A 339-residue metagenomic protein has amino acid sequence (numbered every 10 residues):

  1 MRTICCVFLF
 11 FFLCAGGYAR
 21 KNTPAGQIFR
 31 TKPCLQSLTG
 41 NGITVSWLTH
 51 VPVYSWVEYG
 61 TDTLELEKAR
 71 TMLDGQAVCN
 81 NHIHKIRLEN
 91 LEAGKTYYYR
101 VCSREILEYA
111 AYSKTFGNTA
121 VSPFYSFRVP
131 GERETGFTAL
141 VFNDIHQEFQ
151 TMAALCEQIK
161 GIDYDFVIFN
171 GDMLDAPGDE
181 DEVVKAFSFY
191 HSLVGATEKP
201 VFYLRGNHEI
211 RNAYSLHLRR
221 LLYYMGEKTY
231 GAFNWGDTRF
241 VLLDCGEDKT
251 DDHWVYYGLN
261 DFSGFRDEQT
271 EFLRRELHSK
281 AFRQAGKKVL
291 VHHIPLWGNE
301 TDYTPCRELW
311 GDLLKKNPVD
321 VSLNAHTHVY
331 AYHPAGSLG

Functional and structural regions predicted by a protein language model:
M1-I4: Positively charged n-region of N-terminal signal peptides that target proteins for export
F8, A15-V141, H146, K160-I162: Acidic, histidine-bearing metal-coordination/catalytic regions of metal-dependent phosphoesterases
V101-R128, D181-H278, L309-P318, Y332-G339: Extended active-site neighborhood of metal-dependent phosphoesterases/phosphodiesterases
T135-A213: Conserved, compact domain cores that house catalytic/ligand-binding motifs in diverse enzymes and effector modules
T135-T138, I162-V167, T197-F202, W235-F240 (+2 more regions): Loop/turn elements at helix/coil->beta-strand transitions in domains of secreted/extracellular proteins
L140-N143, F166-D172, V201-N207, V289-H293 (+1 more regions): Active-site neighborhood of phospho(di)ester-bond hydrolases with catalytic His/Asp-centered motifs
L174-P177, K280-N299: Short acidic, glycine-rich surface-loop motifs adjacent to enzyme active sites
N299-C306: Active-site His/acidic residue clusters
